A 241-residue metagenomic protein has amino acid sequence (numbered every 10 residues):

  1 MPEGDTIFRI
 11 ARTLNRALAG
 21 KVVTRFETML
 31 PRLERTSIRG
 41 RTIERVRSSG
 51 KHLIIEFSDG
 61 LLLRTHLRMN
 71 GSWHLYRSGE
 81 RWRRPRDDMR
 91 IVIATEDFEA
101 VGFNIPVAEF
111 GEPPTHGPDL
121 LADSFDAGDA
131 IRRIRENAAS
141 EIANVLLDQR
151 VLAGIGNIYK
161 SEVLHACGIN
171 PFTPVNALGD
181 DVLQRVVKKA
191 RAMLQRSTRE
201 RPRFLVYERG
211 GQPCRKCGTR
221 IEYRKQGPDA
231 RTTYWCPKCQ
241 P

Functional and structural regions predicted by a protein language model:
M1-P241: Structured catalytic/nucleic-acid-binding cores of DNA maintenance enzymes
